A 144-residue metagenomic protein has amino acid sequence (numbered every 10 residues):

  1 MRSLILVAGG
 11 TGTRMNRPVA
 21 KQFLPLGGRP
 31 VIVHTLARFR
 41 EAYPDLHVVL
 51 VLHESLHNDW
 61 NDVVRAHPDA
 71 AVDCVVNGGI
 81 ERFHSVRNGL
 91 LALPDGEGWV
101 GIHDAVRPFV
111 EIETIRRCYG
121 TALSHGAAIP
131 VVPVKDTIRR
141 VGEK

Functional and structural regions predicted by a protein language model:
R2-H57: N-terminal glycine-rich phosphate-binding loop and ensuing alpha1 helix
L4-L6, L50, I102, A127-P130: Structural beta-sheet core signal
L6, I32, G89, H103-D104 (+1 more regions): Residue-level signal for inorganic ion chemistry
T13, A105-F109: Acidic metal-phosphate-binding loop of nucleotide-sugar-dependent transferases
M15, W60-V64, C118, I138: Hydrophobic packing residues within well-ordered alpha-helices of enzyme cores
V33-E97: Conserved N-terminal catalytic core of the sugar/cofactor nucleotidyltransferase
E97-V106: Short beta-strand-to-loop acidic/aromatic patch adjacent to the donor-nucleotide binding site
F109-K144: Conserved core of the sugar-phosphate nucleotidyltransferase
